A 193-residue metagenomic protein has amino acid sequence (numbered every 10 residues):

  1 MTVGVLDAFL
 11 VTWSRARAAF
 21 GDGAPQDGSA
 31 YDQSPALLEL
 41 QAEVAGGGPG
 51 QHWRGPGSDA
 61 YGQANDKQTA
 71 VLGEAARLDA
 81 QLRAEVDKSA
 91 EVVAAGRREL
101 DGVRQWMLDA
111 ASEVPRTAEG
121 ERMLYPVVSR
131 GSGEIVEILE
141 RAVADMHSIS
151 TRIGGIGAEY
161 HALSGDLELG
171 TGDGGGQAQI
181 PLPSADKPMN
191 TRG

Functional and structural regions predicted by a protein language model:
M1-A24, R54-G55, Q68-R83: Short, charge-rich amphipathic alpha-helices with coiled-coil/heptad character
M1-F9, G155-G193: Intrinsically disordered, low-complexity extracellular "stalk/linker" tracts enriched in Gly/Pro/Ser/Thr
G21, D27, A95, S184-T191: Short, solvent-exposed coil/turn linker segments
A24, S34-P35, G48, I180-K187: Intrinsic-disorder/low-complexity coil detector
G28, D32-G47, Q51, S58-G172: Amphipathic alpha-helical hairpins/coiled-coils and adjacent low-complexity
